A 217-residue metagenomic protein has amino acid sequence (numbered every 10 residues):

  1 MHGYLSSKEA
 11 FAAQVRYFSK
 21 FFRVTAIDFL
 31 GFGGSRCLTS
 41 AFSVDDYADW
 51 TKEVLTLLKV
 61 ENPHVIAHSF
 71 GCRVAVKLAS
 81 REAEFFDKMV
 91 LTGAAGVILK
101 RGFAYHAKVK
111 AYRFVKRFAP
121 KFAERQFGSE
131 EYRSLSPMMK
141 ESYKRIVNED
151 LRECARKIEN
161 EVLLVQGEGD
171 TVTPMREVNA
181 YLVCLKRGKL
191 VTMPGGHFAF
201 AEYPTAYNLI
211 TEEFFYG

Functional and structural regions predicted by a protein language model:
M1-G34: Conserved HGGG/HGGXW glycine-rich cap/lid loop of the alpha/beta-hydrolase fold
D45-P63: Conserved acidic catalytic loop of the alpha/beta-hydrolase fold
R73-R81, F85-F118: Flexible "cap/lid" loop of the alpha/beta hydrolase fold
L99-N160: Conserved alpha/beta-hydrolase catalytic His-Asp/Glu region
K157-I158, L164-Q166, D170: Short beta-strand/loop motif that positions the catalytic acidic residue of the alpha/beta-hydrolase fold
T171-E177: Conserved alpha/beta-hydrolase "acid-adjacent" motif
L182-F198: Catalytic histidine neighborhood in serine/cysteine hydrolases with alpha/beta-hydrolase-type architecture
G196-L209: Catalytic histidine-centered segment of alpha/beta-hydrolase-like enzymes
